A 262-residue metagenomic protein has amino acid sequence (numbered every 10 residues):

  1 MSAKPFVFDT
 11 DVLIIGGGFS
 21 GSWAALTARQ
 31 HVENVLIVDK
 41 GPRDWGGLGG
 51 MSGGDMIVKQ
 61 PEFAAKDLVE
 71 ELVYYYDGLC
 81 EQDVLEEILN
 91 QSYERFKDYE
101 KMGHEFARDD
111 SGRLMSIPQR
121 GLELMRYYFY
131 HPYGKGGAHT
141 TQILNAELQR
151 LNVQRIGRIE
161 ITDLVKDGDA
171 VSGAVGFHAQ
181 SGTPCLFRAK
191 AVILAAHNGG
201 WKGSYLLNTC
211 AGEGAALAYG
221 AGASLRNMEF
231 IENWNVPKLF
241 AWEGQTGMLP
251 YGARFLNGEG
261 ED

Functional and structural regions predicted by a protein language model:
M1-E70, R108-D110, P132-D262: Residues forming the flavin
L68, G103, G121-M125: Glycine-centered secondary-structure boundary/capping sites
Y75-S116: Rossmann-like flavin
G78-Q82, R113-T141, G199-K202: Helix-loop-beta segment of a Rossmann-like dinucleotide-binding subdomain
K97, Q119-R120, A146, A216: Surface-exposed alpha-helical segments enriched in charged/polar residues
D98-H104, R126-H131, G247-M248: Short, charged low-complexity intrinsically disordered segments located at boundaries of structured domains
